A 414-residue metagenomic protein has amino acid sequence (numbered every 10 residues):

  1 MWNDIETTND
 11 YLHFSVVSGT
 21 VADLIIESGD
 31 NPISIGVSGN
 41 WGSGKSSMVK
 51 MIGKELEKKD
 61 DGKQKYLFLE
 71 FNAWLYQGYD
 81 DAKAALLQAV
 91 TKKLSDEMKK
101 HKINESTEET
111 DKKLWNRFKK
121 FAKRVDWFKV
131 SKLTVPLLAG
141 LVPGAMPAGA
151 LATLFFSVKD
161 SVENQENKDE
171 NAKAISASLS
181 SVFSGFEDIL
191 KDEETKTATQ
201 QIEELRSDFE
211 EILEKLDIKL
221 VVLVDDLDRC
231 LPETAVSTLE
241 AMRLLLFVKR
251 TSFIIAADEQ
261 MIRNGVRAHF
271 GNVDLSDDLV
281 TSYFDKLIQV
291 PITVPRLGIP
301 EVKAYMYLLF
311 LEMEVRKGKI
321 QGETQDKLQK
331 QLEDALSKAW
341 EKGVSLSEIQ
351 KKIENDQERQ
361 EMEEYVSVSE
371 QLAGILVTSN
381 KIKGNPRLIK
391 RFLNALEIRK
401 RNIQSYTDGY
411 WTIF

Functional and structural regions predicted by a protein language model:
M1-I33, D80, E203, D285 (+1 more regions): N-terminal catalytic cores of large hydrolase enzymes
M1-S43, S47-A84, Q88-K92, R206 (+4 more regions): Walker A/P-loop-proximal flanking segment of P-loop NTPase domains
P32, K63-L67, I218-K219, V248-S252 (+2 more regions): Short glycine-/polar-rich loops that comprise or flank the Walker A/P-loop and associated switch/sensor motifs
M51-D208, K215, G271, E312-K319 (+2 more regions): P-loop NTPase nucleotide-binding core
T195-T197, Q201, S207-D258: Conserved Walker B catalytic segment
L246-S276: Sensor-1/coupling segment of RecA-like P-loop NTPase cores
N272-R316: Conserved P-loop NTPase catalytic core
R316-F414: C-terminal helical "lid" subdomain and adjoining coupling/linker elements of P-loop NTPases
